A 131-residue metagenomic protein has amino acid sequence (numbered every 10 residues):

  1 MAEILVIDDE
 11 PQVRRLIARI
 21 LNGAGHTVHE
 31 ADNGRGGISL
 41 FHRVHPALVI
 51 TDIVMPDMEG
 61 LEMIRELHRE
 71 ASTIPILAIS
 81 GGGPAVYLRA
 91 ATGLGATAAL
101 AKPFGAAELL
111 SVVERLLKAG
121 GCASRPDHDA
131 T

Functional and structural regions predicted by a protein language model:
R15-G23: Charged docking surfaces used in two-component/phosphorelay signaling
D32-G36, E59-E62: Acidic catalytic/metal-coordinating carboxylates
S39, L61-S72: Short amphipathic alpha-helix used as the core "switch/output" element in two-component signaling
V44-I50: Active-site beta3 strand of CheY-like receiver
M55: Receiver (REC) domain active-site loop signature in two-component systems and cognate sites in sensor histidine kinases
E62, G83-L100, S111: Alpha4 helix (beta4-alpha4-beta5 surface) of REC/receiver domains from two-component response regulators
F104-E114, G121: C-terminal output helix
